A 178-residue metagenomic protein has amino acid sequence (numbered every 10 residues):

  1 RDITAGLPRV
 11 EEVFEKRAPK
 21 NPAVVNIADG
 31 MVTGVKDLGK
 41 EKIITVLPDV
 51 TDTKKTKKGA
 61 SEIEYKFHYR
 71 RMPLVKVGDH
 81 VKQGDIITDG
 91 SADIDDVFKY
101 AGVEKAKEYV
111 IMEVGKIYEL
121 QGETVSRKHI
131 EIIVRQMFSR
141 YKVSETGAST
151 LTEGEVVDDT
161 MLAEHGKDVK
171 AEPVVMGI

Functional and structural regions predicted by a protein language model:
R1-I178: Intrinsically disordered, low-complexity regulatory segments
